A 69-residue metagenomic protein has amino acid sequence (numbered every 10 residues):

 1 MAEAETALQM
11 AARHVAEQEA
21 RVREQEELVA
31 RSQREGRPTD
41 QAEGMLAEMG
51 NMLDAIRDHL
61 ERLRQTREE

Functional and structural regions predicted by a protein language model:
M1-E69: Anionic, Ser/Thr-rich low-complexity intrinsically disordered regions
